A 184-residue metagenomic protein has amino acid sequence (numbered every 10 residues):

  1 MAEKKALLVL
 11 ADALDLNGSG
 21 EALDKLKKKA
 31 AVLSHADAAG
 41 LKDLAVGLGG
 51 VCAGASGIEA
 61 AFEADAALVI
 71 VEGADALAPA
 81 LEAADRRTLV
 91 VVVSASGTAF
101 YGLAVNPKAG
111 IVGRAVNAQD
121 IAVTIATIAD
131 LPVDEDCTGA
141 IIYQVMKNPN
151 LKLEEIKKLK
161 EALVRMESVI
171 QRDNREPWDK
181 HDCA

Functional and structural regions predicted by a protein language model:
M1-A184: Feature captures the catalytic ectodomains and active-site-proximal regions of enzymes that hydrolyze or transfer
